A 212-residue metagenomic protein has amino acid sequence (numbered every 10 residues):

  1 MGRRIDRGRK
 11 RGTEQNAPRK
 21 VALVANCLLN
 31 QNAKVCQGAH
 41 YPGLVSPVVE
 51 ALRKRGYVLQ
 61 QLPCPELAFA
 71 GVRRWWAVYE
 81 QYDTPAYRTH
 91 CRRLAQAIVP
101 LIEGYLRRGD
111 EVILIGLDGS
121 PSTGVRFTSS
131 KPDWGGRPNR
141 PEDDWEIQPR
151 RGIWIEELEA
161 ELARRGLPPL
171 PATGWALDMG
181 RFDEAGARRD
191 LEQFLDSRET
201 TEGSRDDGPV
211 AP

Functional and structural regions predicted by a protein language model:
G2-A17, L44-V58, Q96-V112: Short amphipathic alpha-helices and their capping/turn segments at secondary-structure boundaries
R4, G8, V72-E80, T84-A97 (+2 more regions): Divalent-metal-activated hydrolytic enzyme cores
I5-K20, N30-G43, R126, S130-P132 (+1 more regions): Residues lining hydrophobic/aromatic ligand-binding pockets adjacent to catalytic sites
K20, D110-L114, P169-A172: Residue-level recognition of the N-termini of beta-strands and the immediately preceding loop/turn
A25: N-terminal nucleotide-binding beta1-loop-alpha1 segment
N32, F69-G71, S120-R126, S130 (+1 more regions): Short catalytic/ligand-binding loop motif for oxyanion handling, primarily in non-cytosolic enzymes, centered on
G38-Y82: Short, surface-exposed acidic-centric catalytic microdomains
L114-P121, W175: Short, well-ordered beta-to-alpha junction loops that form the rim of enzyme active sites and present histidine/acidic
